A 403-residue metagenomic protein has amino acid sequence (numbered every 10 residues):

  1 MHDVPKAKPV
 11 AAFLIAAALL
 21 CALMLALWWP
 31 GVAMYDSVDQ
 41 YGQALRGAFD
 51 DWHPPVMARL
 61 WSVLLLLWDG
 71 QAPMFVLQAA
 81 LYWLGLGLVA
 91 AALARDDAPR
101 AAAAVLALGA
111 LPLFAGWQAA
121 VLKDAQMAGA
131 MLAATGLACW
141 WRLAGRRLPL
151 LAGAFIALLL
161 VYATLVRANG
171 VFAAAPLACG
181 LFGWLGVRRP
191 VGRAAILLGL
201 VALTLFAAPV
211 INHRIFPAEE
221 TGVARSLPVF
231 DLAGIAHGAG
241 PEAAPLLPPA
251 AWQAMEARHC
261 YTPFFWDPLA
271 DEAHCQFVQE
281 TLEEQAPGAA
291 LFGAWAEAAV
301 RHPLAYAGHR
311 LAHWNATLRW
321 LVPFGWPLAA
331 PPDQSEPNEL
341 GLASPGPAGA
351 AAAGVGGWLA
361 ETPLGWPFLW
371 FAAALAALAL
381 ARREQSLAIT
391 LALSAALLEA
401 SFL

Functional and structural regions predicted by a protein language model:
K8-I15, V89-L111, A128-G129, R147-P149 (+2 more regions): Transmembrane-helix signature of polytopic, membrane-embedded enzymes that assemble or transfer cell-envelope glycans
A22, A152-R167, A178, L200-T204: Membrane-interface alpha helices of multi-pass inner-membrane proteins
L27-Q40, A48-L60, L64, W68-A72 (+1 more regions): Extracytoplasmic catalytic/substrate-binding loops of multi-pass membrane glycan-assembly enzymes
Y35, A119-Q126, V166: Short acidic/glycine- and proline-prone juxtamembrane loop motifs at membrane-interface regions of multi-pass membrane
L45, L88, A128-G145, I156-L160 (+1 more regions): Specific aromatic-rich, kink-prone transmembrane helix
A72-P73, H309-A395: Membrane-interface anchor segments at the N-terminal boundary of transmembrane helices in multi-pass membrane enzymes
V76-D96, A133: Transmembrane-helix motifs of polytopic, lipid-linked glycan transferases
P217-E339: Membrane-proximal stem/loop segments at transmembrane-domain junctions that anchor or position
